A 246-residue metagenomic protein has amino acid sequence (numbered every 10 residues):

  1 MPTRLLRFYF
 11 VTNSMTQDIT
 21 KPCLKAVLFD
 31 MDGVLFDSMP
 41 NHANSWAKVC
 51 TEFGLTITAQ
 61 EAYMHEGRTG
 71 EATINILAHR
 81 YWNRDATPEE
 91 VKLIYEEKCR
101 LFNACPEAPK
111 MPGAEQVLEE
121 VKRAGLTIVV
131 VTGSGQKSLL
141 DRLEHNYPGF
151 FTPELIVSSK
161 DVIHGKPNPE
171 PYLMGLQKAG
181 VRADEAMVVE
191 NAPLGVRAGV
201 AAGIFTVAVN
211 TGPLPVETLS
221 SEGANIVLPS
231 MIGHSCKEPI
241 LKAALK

Functional and structural regions predicted by a protein language model:
Y9-K25, E115-E119, G135-K246: Asp-based, Mg2+/Mn2+-dependent phosphohydrolase catalytic module
T16-E61: Active-site neighborhood of HAD-like aspartate-dependent phosphohydrolases
L35, K110, I128, V188-V189 (+1 more regions): Conserved SAM-binding loop
N44, V49-W82, A104: Alpha-helical substrate-recognition element adjacent to the catalytic core
T51, K122, V200: Anion (oxyanion) recognition and catalysis
E52-L55, W82-A86, Y147-T152, G180-V181: Short helix-capping segments at alpha-helix termini
G67-L101, P112, E120: A metal-dependent, Asp-based hydrolase signature
N103-V130: Short, acidic loop-to-helix structural element flanking the phosphoryl-transfer center in phosphate-processing enzymes
